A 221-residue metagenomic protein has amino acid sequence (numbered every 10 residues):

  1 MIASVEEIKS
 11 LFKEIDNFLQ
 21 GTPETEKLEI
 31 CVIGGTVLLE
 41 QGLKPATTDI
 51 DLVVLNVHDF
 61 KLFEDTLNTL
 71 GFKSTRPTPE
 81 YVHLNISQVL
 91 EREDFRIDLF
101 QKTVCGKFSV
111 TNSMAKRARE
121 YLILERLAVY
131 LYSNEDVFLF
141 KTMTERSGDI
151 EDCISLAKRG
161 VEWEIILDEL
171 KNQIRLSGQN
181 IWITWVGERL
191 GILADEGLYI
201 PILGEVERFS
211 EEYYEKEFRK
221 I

Functional and structural regions predicted by a protein language model:
M1-I221: Compositionally biased terminal segments of proteins
